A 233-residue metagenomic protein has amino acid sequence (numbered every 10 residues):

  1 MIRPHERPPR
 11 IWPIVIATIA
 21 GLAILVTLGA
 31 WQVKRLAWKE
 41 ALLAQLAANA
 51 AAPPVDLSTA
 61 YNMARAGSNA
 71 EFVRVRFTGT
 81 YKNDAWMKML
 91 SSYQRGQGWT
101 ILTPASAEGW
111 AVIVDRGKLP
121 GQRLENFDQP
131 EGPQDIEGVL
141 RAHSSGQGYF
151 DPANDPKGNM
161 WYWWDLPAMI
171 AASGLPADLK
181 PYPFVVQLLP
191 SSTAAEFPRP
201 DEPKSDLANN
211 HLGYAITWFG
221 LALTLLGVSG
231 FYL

Functional and structural regions predicted by a protein language model:
M1-L233: Surface-exposed, charge/polar-rich loops and edge strands
